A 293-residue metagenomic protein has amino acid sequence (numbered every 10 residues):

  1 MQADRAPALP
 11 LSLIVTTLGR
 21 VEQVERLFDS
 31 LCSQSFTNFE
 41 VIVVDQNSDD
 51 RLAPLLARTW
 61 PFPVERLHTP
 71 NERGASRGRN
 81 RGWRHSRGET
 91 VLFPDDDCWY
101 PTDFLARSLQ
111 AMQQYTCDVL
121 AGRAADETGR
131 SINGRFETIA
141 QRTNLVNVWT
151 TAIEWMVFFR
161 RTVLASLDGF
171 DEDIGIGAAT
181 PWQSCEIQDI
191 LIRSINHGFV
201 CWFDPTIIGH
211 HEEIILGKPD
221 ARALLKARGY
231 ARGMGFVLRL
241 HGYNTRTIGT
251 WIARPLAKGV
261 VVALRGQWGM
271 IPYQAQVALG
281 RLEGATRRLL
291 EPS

Functional and structural regions predicted by a protein language model:
M1-S33: N-proximal low-complexity "stem/linker" segments adjacent to membrane-targeting elements
F28-H68: Acidic donor-binding segment of Leloir-type glycosyltransferases
T69-S86: Glycine-rich, basic loop-to-helix element that forms the pyrophosphate-binding segment of sugar-nucleotide handling
V91: Short aromatic/hydrophobic "clamp" motif used to bind/position activated sugar donors
D103-G134: Conserved donor NDP-sugar-binding/catalytic core segment of glycosyltransferases
E154-F159, V163-D168, I174-I207: A short, conserved alpha-helix in the catalytic core of glycosyltransferases
A178-A179, F199-R222, G233-V237: Active-site donor/metal-binding and catalytic loop motifs of nucleotide-sugar-dependent glycosylation enzymes
L224-G233, R239-S293: Non-catalytic, C-terminal membrane-associated alpha-helical segments of glycosyltransferases
